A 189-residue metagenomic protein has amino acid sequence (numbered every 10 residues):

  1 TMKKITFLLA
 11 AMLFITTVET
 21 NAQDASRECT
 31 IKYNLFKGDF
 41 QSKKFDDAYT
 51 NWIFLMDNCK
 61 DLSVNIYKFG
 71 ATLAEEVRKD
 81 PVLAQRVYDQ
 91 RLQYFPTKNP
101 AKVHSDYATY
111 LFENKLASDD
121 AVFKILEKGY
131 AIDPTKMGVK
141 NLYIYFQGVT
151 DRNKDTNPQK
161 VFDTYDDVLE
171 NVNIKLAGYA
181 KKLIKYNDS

Functional and structural regions predicted by a protein language model:
T1-S26, A71: Bacterial Sec-dependent N-terminal signal peptides
Q23-S189: Preference for long, solvent-exposed alpha-helical segments and helix-linker "stalks"
